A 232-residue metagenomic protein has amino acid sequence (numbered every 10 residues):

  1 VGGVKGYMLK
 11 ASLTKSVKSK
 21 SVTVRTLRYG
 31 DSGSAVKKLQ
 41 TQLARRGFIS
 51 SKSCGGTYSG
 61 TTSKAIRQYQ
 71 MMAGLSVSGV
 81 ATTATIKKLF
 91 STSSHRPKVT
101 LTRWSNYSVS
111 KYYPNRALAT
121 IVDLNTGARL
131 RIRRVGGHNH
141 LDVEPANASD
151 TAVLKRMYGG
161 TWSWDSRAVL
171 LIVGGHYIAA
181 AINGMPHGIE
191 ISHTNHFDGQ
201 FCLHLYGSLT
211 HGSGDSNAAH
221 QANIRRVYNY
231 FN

Functional and structural regions predicted by a protein language model:
G2-V22, S76-G79, T83-P97, P186-I189 (+2 more regions): Boundary regions of SH3-family modules and the immediately adjacent low-complexity/disordered segments in eukaryotic
G3-K5, L27-V36, A44-K88: Short acidic, glycine/serine/threonine-rich helix-capping segments at coil-helix boundaries
K18-T26, R46-F48, G127-L141: Acidic/histidine-rich, surface-exposed loop or edge segments in extracytoplasmic proteins
V22-Q40, K98-S108: Disulfide-bonded cysteine-rich modules in secreted/extracellular proteins, activating on the conserved Cys frameworks
L27-A35, C54-T61, V77-A81, S110-Y113 (+5 more regions): Extracytoplasmic/periplasmic, Sec-exported soluble proteins
V36-Q40, S63-R67, I86, T151 (+3 more regions): Extracytoplasmic/secreted envelope proteins and their assembly/folding machinery, especially bacterial periplasmic
M71, T83, K88-I191: Cell wall/extracellular polymer interaction/catalysis modules
H196-N232: C-terminal partner/receptor-binding element of secreted or periplasmic proteins
